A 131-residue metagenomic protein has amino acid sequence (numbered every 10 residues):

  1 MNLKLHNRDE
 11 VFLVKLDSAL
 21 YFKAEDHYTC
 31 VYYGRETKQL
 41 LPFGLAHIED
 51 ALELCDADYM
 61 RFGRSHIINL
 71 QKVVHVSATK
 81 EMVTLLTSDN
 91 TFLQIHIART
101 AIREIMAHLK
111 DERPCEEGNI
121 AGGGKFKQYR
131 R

Functional and structural regions predicted by a protein language model:
M1-R131: Basic, polyanion-interacting recognition surfaces, primarily in bacterial LytTR/OmpR-type DNA-binding effector domains
